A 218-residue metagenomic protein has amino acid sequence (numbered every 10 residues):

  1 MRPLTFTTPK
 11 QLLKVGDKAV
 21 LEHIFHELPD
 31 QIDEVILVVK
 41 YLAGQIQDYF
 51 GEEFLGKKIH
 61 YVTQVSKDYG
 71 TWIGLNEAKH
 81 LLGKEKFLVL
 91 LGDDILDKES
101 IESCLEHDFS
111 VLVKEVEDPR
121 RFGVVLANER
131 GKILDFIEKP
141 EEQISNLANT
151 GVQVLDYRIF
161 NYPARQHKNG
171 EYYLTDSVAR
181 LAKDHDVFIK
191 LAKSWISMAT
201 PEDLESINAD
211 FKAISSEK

Functional and structural regions predicted by a protein language model:
M1-F6: N-terminal nucleotide-binding beta1-loop-alpha1 segment
L13-K14, K18-V89, N169: Conserved N-terminal catalytic core of the sugar/cofactor nucleotidyltransferase
G16, Y41-L42, S66, E117 (+2 more regions): Short beta->alpha linker loops
F25-H26, N76, D97-E106, F160: Short alpha-helix within the catalytic core of nucleotide-sugar-dependent glycosyltransferases
I36-L37, V89-L90, V111-L112, I189: Structural beta-sheet core signal
G92-I95: The conserved acidic donor/metal-binding loop of glycosyltransferases
K98-V124: Conserved donor-nucleotide/metal-binding helix-loop-beta segment in metal-dependent transferases, i.e., the alpha-helix
E102, K132-K218: Catalytic-core segments of class I nucleotidyltransferases/pyrophosphorylases that form NMP-activated intermediates
